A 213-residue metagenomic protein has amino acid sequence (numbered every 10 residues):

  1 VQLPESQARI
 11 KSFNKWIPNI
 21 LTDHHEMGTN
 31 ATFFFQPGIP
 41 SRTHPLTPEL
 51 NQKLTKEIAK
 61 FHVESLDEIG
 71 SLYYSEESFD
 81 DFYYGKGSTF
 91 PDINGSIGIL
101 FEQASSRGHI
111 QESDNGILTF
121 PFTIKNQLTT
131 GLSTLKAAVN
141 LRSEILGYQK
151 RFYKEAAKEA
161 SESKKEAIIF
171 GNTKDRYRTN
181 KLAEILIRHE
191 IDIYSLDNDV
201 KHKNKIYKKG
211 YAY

Functional and structural regions predicted by a protein language model:
L3-A8, S12, W16-I17, N30 (+3 more regions): Intrinsic-disorder/low-complexity accessory segments
E26: Detector for the c-type heme attachment site
